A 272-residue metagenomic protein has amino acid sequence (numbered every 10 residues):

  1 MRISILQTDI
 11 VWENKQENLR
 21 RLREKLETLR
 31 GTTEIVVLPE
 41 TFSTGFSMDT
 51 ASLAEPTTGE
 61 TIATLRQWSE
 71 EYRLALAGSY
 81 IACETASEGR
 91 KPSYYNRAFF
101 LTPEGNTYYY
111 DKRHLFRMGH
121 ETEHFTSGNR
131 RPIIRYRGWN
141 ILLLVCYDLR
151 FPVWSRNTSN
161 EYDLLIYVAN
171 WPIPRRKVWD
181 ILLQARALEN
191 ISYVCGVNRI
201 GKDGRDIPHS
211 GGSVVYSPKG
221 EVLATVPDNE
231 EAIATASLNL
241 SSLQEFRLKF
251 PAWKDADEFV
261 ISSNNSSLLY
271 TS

Functional and structural regions predicted by a protein language model:
M1-N14, Y109-D111, N140-D148, I166: Active-site-proximal beta-strand elements of phosphoester/diester hydrolases
T8-D9, I81, K112-R113, C146 (+2 more regions): Active-site beta-loop-alpha junctions enriched in small/polar residues
K15-Q16, R23-P103, P172-R186, S192: Cys-nucleophile CN-hydrolase/nitrilase-fold catalytic domain and related Cys-dependent amidase chemistry that acts on
E17-L26, L149-R156: Short, acidic/polar
G59-A77, R150-I233: CN hydrolase (nitrilase-like) catalytic-core segments centered on the catalytic cysteine and neighboring Lys/Glu
A86-N160, P174-I181, E245-A252, S262: Active-site catalytic loop in hydrolytic enzyme cores
Y109, I133, R199-S272: C-terminal beta-strand edge segments of enzyme domains
